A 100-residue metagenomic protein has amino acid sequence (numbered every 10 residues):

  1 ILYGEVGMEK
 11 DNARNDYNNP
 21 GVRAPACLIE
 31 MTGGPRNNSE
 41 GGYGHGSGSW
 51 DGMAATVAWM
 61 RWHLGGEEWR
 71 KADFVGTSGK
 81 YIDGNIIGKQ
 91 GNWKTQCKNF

Functional and structural regions predicted by a protein language model:
I1-A58, W62-L64: Active-site-adjacent alpha-helix of alpha/beta-hydrolase-fold enzymes
S49-F100: Catalytic active-site module of serine/aspartate enzymes centered on a nucleophile-bearing elbow/loop
